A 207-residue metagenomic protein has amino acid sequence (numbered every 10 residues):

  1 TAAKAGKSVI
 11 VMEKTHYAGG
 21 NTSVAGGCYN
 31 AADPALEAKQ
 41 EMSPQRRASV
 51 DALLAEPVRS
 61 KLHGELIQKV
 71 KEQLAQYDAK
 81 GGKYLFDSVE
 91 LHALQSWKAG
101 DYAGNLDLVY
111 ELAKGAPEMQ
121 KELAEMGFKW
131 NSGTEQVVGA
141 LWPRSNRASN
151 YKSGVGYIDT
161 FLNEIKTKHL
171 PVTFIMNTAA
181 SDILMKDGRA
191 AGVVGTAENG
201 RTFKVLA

Functional and structural regions predicted by a protein language model:
K4-A25: Glycine-rich FAD pyrophosphate-binding loop
I10-M12, A180, K204-A207: Short hydrophobic core segments
K14-Y17, Y29, P34, A179: Short, ordered loop/turn segments at secondary-structure junctions
G20-T22, M42, L141-P143: Short Asp/Glu-rich motifs
V24-R59, A79-G82: N-terminal glycine-rich dinucleotide-binding loop that anchors FAD/FMN and/or NAD(P) in oxidoreductases
P34, P57-I67, E72-G82, A99-G100 (+1 more regions): Aromatic-residue-lined binding/catalytic grooves and analogous aromatic/hydrophobic interfacial grooves in multimeric
D87-F203: Conserved redox-cofactor binding core of oxidoreductases
